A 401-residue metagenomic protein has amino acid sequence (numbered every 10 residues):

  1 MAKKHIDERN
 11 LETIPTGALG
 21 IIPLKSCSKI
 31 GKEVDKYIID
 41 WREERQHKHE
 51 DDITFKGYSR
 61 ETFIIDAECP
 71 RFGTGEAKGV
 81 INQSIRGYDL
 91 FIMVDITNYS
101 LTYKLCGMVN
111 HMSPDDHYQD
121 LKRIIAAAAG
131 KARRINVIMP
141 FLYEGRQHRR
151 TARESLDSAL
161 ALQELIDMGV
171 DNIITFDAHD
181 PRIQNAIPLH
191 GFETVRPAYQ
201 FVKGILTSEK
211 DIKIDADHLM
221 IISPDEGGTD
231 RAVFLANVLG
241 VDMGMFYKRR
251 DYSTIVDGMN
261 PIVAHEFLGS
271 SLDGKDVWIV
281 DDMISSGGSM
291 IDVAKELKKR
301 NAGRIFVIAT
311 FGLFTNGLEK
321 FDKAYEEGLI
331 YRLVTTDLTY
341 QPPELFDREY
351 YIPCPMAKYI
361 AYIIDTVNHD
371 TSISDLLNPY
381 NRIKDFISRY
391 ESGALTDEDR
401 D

Functional and structural regions predicted by a protein language model:
M1-D401: PRPP-associated nucleotide enzymes
